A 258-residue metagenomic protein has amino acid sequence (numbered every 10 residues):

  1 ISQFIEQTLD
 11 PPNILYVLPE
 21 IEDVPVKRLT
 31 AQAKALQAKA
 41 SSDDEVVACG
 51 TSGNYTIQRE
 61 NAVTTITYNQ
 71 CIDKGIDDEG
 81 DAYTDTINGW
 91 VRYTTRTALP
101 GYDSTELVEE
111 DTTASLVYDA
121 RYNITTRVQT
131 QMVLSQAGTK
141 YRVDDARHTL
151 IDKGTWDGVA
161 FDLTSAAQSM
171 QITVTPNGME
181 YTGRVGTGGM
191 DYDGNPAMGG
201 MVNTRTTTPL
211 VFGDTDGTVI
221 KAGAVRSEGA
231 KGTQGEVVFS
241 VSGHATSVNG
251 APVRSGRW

Functional and structural regions predicted by a protein language model:
I1-W258: Low-complexity, intrinsically disordered segments exposed to solvent
